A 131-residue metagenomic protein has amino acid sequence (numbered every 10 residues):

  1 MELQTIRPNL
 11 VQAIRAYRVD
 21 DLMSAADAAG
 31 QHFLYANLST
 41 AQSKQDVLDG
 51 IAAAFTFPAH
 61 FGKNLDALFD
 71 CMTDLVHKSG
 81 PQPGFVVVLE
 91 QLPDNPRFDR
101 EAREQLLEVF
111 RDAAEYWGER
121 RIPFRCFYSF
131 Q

Functional and structural regions predicted by a protein language model:
M1-Q131: Positively charged, polar, low-complexity stretches
